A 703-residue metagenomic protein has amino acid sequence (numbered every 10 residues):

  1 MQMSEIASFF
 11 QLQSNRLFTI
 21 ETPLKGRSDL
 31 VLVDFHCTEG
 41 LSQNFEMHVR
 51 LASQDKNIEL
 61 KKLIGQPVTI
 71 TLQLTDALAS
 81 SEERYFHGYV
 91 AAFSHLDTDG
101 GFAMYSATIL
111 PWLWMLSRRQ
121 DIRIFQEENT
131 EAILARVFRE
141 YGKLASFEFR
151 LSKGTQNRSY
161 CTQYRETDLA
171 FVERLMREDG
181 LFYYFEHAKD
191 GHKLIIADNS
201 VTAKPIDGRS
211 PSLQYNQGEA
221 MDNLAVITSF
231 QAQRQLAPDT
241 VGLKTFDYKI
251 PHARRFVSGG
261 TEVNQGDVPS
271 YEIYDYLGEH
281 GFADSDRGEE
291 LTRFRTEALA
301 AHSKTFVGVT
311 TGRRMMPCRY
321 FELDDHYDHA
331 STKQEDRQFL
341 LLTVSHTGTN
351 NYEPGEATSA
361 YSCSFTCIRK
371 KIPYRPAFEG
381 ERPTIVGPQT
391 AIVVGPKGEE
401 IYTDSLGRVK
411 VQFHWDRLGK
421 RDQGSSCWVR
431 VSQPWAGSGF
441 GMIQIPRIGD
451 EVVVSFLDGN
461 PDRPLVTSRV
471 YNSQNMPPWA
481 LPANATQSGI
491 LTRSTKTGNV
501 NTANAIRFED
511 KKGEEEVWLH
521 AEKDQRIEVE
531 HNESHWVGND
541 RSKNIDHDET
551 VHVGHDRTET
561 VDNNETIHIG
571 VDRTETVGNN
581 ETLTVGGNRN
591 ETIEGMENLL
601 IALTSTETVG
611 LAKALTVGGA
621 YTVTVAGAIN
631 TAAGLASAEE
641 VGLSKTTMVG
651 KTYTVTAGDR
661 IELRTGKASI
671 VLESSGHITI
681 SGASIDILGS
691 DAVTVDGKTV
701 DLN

Functional and structural regions predicted by a protein language model:
Q2-R123, E178, S303, V309: Assembly/oligomerization scaffold segments
H36-H48, S285-H302, G419-Q433: Short, basic/aromatic beta-hairpin or loop at an interaction surface
K62-L63, M315, E335, R421 (+1 more regions): Short, well-ordered loop/turn sites that connect or cap secondary structure elements
L78, D99, E128-E148, K153-T155 (+1 more regions): Extended, domain-scale alpha-helical bundle/helix-rich regions
V90-A92, L341, V393, V466: Conserved hydrophobic positions within beta-strands
S94-I109, T347-F365, I401-L406, Q474-A483: Short, solvent-exposed secondary-structure boundary/capping segments
L181, I195-A197, F321, I385-E673 (+2 more regions): Structural signature for extended repeat/solenoid scaffolds and their inter-repeat hinge/linker regions, spanning
